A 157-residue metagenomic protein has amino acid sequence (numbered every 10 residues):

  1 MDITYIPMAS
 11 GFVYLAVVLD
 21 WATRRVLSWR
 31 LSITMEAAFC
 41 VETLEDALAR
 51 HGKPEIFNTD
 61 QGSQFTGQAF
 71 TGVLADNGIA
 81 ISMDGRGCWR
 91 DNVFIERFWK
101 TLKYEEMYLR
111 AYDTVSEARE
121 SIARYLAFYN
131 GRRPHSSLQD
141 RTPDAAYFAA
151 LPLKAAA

Functional and structural regions predicted by a protein language model:
M1-A157: Charged DNA-binding/catalytic regions of mobile-element recombinases
